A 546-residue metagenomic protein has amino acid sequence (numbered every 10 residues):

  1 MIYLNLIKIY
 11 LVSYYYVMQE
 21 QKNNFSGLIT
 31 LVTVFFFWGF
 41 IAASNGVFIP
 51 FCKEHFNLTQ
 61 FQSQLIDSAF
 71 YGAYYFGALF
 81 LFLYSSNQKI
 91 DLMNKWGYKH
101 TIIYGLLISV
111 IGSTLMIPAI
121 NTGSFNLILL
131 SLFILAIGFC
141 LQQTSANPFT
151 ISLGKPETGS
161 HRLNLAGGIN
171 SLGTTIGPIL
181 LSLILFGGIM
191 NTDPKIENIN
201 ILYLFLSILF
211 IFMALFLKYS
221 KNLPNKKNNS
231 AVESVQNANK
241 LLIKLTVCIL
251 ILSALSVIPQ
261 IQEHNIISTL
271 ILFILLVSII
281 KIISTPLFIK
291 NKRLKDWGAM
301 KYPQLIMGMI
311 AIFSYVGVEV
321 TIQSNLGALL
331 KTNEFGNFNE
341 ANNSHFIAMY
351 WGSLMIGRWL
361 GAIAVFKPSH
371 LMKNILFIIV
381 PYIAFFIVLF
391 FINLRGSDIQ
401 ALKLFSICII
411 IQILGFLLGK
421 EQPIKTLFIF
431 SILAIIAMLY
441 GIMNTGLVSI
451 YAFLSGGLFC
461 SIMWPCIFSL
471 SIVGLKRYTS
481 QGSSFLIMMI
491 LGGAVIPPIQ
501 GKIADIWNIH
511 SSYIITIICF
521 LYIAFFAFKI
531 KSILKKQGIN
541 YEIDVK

Functional and structural regions predicted by a protein language model:
N45-G46, I251-S268, K301-I347: Extracytoplasmic gate region of multi-pass secondary transporters
S68-K89, A348, G352-L360: Central cavity-lining transmembrane alpha-helices of secondary-active solute carriers, predominantly the Major
L79-S109, S113-F125: Conserved MFS/SLC helix-loop-helix module at the cytosolic interface between two early adjacent transmembrane helices
L107-N121, I387-L394, F416, A434-M443: C-terminal ends and interior cores of transmembrane alpha-helices in multi-pass membrane transporters/permeases
F125-Q142, S449-I462: Hydrophobic core of transmembrane alpha-helices in multi-pass small-molecule transporters, especially MFS/SLC-type
L141-K155, I462-K476: Intracellular juxtamembrane helix-capping segments at the cytosolic ends of symmetry-related transmembrane helices
H161-S182, I487-I496: Glycine-rich segments within core transmembrane alpha-helices of 12-TM secondary carriers
L172-N225, S234-L276: Helix-loop-helix hairpin linking two adjacent transmembrane segments in secondary transporters
